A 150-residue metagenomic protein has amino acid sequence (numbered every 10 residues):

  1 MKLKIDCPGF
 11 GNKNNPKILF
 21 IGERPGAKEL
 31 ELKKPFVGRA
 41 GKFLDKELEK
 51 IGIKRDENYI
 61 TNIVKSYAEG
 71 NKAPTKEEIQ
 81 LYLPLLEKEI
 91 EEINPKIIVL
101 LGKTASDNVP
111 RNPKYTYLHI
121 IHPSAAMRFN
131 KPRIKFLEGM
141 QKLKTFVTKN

Functional and structural regions predicted by a protein language model:
M1-N150: A polyanion-binding, active-site-adjacent surface
